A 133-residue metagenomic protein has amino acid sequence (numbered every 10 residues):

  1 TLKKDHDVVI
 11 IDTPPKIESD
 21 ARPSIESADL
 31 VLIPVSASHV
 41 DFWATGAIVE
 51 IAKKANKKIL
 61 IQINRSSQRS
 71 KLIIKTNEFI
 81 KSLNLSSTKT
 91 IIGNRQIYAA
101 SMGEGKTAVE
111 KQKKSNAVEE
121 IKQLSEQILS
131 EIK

Functional and structural regions predicted by a protein language model:
L2-A21: Switch II (G3) loop of P-loop NTPases
I11, I33, I61-I63: Structural beta-sheet core signal
K16-S38: Inter-motif core of Ras-like GTPase G domains
F42-R65: Conserved C-terminal guanine-recognition region of P-loop GTPase G domains, centered on the G4
S67, N77-K106: Beta-strand-loop-alpha "switch" segments that mediate conformational coupling across diverse proteins
M102-E119: C-terminal boundary of histidine-terminating zinc-finger modules
S125-K133: Short, hydrophobic alpha-helical segments
